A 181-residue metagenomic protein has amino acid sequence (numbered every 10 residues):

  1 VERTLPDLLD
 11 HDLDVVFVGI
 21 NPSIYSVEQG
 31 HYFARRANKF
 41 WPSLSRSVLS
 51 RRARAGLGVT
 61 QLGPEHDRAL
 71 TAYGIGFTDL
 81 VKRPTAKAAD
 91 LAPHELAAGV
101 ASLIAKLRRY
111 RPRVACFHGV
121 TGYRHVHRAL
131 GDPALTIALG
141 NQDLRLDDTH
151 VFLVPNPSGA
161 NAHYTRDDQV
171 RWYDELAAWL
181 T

Functional and structural regions predicted by a protein language model:
V1-D14, R35-R36, S43, P84-I104 (+1 more regions): C-terminal capping/extension of enzyme domains
L13, S23-E28: Short N-terminal binding/cap micro-motifs at the start of the first secondary-structure element
D14-V15, V114: Structural motif
I20, F117-G122: Short, well-ordered beta-to-alpha junction loops that form the rim of enzyme active sites and present histidine/acidic
I20-I24, L80: Short, conserved active-site loops that position catalytic residues or coordinate cofactors/metal ions across diverse
S26-Q29, H125-R128, H163-Y164: Short glycine-/acidic-enriched loop or helix-start segments at secondary-structure transitions that form or flank
Q29-H94: Short, surface-exposed acidic-centric catalytic microdomains
L103-G119: Proline-aspartate-enriched helix->loop->beta-strand connector
